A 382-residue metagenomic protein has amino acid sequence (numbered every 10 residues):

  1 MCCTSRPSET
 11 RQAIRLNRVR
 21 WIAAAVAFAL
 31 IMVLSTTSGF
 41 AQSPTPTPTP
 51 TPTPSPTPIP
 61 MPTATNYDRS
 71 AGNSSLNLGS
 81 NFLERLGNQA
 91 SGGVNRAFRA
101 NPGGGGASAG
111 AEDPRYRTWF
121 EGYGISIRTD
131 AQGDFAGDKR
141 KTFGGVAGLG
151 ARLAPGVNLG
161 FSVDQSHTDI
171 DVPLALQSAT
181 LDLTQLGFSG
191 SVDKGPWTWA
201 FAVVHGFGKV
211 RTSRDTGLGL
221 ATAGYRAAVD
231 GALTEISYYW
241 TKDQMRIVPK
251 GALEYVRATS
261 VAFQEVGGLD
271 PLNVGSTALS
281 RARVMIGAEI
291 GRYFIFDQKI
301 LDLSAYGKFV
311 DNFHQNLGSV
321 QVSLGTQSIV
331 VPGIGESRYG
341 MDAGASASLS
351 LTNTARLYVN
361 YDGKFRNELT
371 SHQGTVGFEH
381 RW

Functional and structural regions predicted by a protein language model:
M1-V19: N-terminal secretory signal peptides that target proteins for export/translocation
A23-S35: Bacterial N-terminal signal peptides
T37-A41: Sec/Tat signal peptide C-region and signal peptidase I cleavage site
Q42-P50: Cleaved targeting-peptide boundary
N66-R246, Y358-D362, R366-W382: Outer membrane beta-barrel translocator domains of Type V secretion systems
Q132-K141, I170-S178, K209-R226, R257-S280 (+1 more regions): Solvent-exposed, glycine/polar-rich loop segments of beta-barrel outer-membrane systems
L159, V274-W382: Outer membrane beta-barrel transmembrane domains
I247, A252-A258: Solvent-exposed flexible segments
